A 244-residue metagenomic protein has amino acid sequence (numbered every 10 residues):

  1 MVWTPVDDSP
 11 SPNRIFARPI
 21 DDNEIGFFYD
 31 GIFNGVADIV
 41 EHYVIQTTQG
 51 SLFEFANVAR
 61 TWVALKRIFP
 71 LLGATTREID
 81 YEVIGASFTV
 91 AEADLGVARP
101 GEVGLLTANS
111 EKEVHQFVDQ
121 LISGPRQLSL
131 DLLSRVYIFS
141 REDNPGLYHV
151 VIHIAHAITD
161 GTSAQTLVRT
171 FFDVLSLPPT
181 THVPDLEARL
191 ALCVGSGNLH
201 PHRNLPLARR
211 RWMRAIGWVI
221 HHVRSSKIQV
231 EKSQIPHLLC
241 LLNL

Functional and structural regions predicted by a protein language model:
M1-H202: Non-catalytic N-terminal regions of enzymes
L199-M213: Boundary/linker segments flanking structured domains
R210-L244: Flexible, P/S/T/G-rich "lid" or insertion loops adjacent to the active sites of thioester-utilizing
